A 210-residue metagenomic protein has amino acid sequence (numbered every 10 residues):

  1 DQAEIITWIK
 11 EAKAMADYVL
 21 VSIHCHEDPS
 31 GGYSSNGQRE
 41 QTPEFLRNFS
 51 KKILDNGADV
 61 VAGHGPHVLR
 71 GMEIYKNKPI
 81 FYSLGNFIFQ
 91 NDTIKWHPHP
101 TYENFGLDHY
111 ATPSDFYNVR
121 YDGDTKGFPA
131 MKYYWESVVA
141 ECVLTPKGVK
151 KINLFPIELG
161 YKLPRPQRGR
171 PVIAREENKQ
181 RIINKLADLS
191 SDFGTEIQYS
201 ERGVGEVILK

Functional and structural regions predicted by a protein language model:
D1-K210: Acidic, metal/ion-coordinating pockets
